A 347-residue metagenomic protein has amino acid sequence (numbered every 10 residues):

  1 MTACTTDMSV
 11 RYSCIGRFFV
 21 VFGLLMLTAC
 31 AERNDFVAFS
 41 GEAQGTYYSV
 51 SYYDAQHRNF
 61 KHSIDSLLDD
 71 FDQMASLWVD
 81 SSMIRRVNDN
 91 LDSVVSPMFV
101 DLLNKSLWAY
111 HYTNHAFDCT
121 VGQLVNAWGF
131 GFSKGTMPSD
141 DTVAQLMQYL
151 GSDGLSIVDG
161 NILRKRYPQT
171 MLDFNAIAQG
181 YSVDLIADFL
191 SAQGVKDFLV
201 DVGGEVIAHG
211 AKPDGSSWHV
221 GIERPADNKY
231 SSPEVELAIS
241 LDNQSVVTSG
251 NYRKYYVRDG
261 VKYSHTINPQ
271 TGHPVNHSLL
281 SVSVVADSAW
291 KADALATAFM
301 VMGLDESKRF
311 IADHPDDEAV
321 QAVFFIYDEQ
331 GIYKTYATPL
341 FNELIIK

Functional and structural regions predicted by a protein language model:
T2-D7, Y12, A29-K347: Mature catalytic core of soluble alpha/beta enzymes
F18-L27: Bacterial N-terminal signal peptides
